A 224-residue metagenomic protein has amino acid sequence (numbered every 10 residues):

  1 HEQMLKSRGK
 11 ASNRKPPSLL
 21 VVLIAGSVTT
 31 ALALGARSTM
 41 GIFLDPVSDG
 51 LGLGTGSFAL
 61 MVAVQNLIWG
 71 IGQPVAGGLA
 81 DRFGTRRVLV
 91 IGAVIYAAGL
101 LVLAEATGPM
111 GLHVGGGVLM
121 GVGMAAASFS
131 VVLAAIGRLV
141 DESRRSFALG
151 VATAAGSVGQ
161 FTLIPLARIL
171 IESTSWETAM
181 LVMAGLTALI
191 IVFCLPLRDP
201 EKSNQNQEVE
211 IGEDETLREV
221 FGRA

Functional and structural regions predicted by a protein language model:
P16-T39, F221-A224: Pair of pore-lining "gating" transmembrane helices in MFS-fold secondary transporters
S38, N66-P74, Q160-F161: Residue-level signature of mid-helix packing/kink "hotspots" within the transmembrane helices of 12-pass Major
G41-G70: Extracellular/periplasmic helix-loop-helix junction of adjacent transmembrane segments in MFS-like secondary
I71-M110: Conserved MFS/SLC helix-loop-helix module at the cytosolic interface between two early adjacent transmembrane helices
G116-A154: Cytoplasmic helix-loop-helix junction between adjacent transmembrane helices in 12-TM secondary transporters
A152-K202: Helix-loop-helix hairpin linking two adjacent transmembrane segments in secondary transporters
R198-T216: Flexible cytoplasmic inter-helical loops of multi-pass small-molecule transporters
